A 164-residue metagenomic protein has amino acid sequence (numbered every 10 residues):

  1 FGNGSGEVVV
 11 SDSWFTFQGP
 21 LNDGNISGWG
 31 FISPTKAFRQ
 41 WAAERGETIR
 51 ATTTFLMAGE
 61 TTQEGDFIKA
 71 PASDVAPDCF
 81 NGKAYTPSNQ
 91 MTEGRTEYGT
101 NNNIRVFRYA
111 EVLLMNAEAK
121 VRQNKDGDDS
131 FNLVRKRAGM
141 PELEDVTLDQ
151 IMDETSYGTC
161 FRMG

Functional and structural regions predicted by a protein language model:
F1, S5, R45-G164: Acidic/polar-rich alpha-helix caps and helix-coil junctions
F1-A37: Polar, glycine-rich mid-to-C-terminal structural blocks that act as macromolecule-binding/assembly scaffolds
K36-A43, E47: Acidic, glycine-rich segments characteristic of secretory precursors and extracytoplasmic regions
